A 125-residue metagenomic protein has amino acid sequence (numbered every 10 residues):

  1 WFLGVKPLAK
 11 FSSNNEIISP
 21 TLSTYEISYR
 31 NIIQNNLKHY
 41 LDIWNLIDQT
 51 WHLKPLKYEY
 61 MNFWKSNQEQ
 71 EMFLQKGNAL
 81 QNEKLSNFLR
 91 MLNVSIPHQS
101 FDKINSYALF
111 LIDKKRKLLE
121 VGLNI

Functional and structural regions predicted by a protein language model:
F2-I125: Conserved NTP phosphate-binding and transfer environment spanning the P-loop NTPase/kinase superfamily
